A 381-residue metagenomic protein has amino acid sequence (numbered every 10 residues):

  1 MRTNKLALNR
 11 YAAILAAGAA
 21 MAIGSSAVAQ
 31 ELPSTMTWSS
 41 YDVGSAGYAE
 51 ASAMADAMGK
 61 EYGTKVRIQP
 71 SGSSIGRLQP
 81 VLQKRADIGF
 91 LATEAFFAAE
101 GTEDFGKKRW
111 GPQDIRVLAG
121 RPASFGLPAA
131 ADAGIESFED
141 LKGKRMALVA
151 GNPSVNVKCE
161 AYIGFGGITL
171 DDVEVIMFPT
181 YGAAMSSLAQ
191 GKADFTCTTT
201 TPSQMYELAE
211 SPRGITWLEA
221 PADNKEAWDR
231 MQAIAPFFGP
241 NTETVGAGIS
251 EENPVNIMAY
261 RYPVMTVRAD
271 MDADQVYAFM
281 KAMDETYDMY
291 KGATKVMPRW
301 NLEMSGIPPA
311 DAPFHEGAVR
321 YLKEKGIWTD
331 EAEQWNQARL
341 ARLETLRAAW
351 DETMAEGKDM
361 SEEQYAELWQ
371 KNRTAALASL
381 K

Functional and structural regions predicted by a protein language model:
R2-L15: Bacterial N-terminal signal peptides that target proteins for export
A16-A17, A27: Cleavable N-terminal signal peptides
I23-A29: Sec/Tat signal peptide C-region and signal peptidase I cleavage site
Q30-G166, I176, W217: Short, glycine-/small- and polar/acidic-enriched structural segments that line small-molecule recognition paths
Q30-K65, A293-K295, L302-K381: N-terminal hydrophobic or amphipathic helices and topogenic motifs
M58-Y62, R85, T93, E100 (+11 more regions): Sec/Tat-exported extracytoplasmic proteins
T93-A95, E103-F105, A133, L170-D172 (+2 more regions): Pocket-lining segment of extracytoplasmic ligand-binding domains
T169, T244-E331: Secondary-structure end/capping motifs
